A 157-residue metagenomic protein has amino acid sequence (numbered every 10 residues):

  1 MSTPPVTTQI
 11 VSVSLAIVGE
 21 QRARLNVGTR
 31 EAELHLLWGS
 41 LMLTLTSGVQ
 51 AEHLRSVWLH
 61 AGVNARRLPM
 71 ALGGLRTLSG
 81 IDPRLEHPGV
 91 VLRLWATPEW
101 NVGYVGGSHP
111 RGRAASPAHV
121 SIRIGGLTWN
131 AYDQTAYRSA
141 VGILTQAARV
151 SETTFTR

Functional and structural regions predicted by a protein language model:
M1-R157: Positively charged, low-complexity terminal tracts and the immediately adjacent first secondary-structure elements
